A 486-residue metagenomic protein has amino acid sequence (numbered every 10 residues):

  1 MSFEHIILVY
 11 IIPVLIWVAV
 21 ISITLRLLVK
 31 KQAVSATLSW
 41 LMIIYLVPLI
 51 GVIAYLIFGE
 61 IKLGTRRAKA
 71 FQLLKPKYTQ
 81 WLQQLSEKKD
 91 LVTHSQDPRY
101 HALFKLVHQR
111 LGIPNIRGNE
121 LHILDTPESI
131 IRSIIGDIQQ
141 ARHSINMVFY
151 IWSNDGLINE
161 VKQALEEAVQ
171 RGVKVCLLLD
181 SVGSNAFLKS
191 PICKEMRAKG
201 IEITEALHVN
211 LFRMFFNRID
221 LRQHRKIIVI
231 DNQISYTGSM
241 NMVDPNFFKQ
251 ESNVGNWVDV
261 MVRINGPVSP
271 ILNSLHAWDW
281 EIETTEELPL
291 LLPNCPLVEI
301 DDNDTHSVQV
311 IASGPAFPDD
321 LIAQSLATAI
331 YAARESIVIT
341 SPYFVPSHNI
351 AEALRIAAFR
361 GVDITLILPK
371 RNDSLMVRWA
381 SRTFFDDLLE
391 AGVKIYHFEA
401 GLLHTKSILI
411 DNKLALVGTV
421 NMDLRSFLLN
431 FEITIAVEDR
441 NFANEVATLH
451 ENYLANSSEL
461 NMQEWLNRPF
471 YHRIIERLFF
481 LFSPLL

Functional and structural regions predicted by a protein language model:
M1-Q324, T328, A332, N372 (+6 more regions): N-terminal localization/anchoring segments of enzymes in phospholipid and broader phosphate metabolism
Y150, P342-Y343, V377: Glycine- and other small-residue-rich loops at beta-strand/loop junctions that grip anionic moieties
A333-E335, Y343-T365, P369, S374: Helical hairpin unit composed of two closely spaced alpha helices linked by a short loop
H348-A351, R378-A380, L409-I410: Histidine/acidic-residue-rich catalytic or RNA/ligand-binding cores of hydrolases and nuclease-related proteins
I395-E399: Active-site donor-binding acidic/aromatic loop of nucleotide-activated sugar and phosphosugar transferases involved
K406: Catalytic-core elements of nucleic-acid end-processing and repair enzymes
